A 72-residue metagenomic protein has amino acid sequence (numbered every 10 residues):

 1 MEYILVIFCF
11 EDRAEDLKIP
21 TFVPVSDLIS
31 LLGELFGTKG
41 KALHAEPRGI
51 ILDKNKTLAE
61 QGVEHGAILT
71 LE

Functional and structural regions predicted by a protein language model:
M1-V6: Short structural boundary motif marking the start of a folded domain
I7-C9, L35: Intrinsic disorder/low-structure terminal segments
C9-E15, K41-E60: Short acidic beta-strand-loop surface patches of small beta-rich interaction domains
D16-P20: Generic structural detector for well-ordered beta-strands
T21-G40: Short amphipathic, charge-patterned alpha-helical segments
G66-L69: Loop/turn positions that initiate beta-strands
